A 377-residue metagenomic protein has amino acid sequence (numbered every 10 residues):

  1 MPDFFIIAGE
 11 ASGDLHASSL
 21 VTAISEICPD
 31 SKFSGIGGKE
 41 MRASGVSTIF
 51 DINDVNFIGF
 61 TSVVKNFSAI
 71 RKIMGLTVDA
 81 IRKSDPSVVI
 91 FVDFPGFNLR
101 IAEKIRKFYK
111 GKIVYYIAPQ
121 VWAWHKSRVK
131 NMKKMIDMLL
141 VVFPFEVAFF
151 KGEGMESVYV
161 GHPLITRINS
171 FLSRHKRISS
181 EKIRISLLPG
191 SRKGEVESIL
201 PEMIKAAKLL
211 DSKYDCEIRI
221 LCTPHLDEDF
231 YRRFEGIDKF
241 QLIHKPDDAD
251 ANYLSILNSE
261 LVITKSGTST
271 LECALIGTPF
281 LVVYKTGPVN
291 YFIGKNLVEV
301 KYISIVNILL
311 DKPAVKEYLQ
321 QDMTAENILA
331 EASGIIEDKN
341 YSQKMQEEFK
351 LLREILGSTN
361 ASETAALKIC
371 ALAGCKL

Functional and structural regions predicted by a protein language model:
M1-L377: Nucleotide-activated sugar donor-binding and catalytic core shared by glycosyltransferases and related lipid-linked
